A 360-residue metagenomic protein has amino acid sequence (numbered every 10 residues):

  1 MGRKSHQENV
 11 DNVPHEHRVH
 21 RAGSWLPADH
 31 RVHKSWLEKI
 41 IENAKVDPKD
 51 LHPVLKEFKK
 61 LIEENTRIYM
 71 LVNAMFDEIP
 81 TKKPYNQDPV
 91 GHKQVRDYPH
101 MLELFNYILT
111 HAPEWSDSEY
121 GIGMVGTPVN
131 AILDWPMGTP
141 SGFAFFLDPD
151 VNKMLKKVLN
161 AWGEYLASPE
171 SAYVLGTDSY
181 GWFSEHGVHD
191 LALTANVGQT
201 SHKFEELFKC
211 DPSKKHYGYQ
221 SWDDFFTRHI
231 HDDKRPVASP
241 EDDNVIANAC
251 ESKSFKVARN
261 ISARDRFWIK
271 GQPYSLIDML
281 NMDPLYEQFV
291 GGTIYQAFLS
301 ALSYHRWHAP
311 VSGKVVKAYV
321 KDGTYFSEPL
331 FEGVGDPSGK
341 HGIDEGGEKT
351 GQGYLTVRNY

Functional and structural regions predicted by a protein language model:
M1-Y69: Intrinsically disordered, low-structural-confidence terminal and linker regions
F76, P80-D265: Extended, domain-scale alpha-helical bundle/helix-rich regions
V237-E251, S300-G323, G335, Q352-V357: Short, glycine/small-residue-enriched coil/turn segments at secondary-structure junctions
F255-A258, A263-D265, R306-H308, A318-Y319 (+1 more regions): Short helix/loop capping segments that flank catalytic or ligand/cofactor-binding pockets
R264-I294, Y319-Y360: Cytosolic, membrane-proximal regulatory domains of ion/volume homeostasis and mechanosensation machinery
A297: Cleft-lining beta-strand/loop regions that shape enzyme active-site pockets
